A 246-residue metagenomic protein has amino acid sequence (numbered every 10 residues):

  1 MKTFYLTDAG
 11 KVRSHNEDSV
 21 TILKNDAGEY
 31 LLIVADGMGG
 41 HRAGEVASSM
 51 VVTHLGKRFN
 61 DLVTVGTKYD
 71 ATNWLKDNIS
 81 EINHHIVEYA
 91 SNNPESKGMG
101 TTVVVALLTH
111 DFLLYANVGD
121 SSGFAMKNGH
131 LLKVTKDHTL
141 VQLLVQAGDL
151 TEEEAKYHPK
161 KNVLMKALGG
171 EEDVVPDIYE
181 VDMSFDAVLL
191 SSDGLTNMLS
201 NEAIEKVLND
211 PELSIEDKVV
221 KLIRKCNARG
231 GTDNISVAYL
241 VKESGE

Functional and structural regions predicted by a protein language model:
M1-E246: PP2C/PPM-type serine/threonine phosphatase catalytic domain
